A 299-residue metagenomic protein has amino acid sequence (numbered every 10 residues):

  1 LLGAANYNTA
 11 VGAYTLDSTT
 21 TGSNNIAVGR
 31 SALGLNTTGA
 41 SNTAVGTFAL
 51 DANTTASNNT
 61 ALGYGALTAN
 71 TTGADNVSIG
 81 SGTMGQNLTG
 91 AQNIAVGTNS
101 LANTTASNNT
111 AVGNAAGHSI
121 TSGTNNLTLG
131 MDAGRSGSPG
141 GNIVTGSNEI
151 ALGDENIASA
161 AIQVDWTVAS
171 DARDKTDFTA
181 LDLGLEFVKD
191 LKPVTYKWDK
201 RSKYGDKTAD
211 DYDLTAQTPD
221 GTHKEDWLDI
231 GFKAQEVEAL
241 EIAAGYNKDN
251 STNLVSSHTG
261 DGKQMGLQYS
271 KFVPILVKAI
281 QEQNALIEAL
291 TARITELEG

Functional and structural regions predicted by a protein language model:
L1-D171: Glycine- and small/polar-enriched repetitive beta-structure motifs of secreted/surface proteins
S119, N156-A180, G184-F187, E288-G299: Glycine-rich, low-complexity segments
G184-K200, G205-D211, T218-P219: Acidic, glycine-rich loop-and-strand cores that form catalytic or ligand-binding grooves in diverse globular domains
K192, E236-H258: Active-site and glycan-interaction determinants of carbohydrate-active enzymes
T218-W227: Intrinsically disordered, low-complexity acidic Ser/Thr-rich regulatory segments
D220, K248-G299: C-terminal intramolecular chaperone/auto-processing assembly modules
